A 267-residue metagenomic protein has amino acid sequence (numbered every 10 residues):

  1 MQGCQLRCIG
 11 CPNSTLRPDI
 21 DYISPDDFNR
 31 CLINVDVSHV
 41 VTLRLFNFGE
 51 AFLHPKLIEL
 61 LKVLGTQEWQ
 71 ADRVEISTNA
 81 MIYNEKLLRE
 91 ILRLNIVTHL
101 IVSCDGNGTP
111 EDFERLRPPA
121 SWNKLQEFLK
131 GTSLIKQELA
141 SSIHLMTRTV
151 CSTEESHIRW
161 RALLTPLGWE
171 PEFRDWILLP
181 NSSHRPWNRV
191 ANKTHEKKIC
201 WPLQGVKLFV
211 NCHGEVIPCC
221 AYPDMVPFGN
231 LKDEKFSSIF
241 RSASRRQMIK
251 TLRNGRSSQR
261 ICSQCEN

Functional and structural regions predicted by a protein language model:
M1-L100, E111-R115, P119-N123, E127 (+2 more regions): Conserved alpha-helical substructure of the radical SAM core
R44-F46, E75-N79, I101-D105, M146-V150 (+2 more regions): A cross-family glycoside hydrolase active-site/sugar-binding cleft signature
V74-M81, L129-S156: Conserved strand-turn element in the central/C-terminal portion of the radical SAM core barrel that lines
L87-R89, S152-L167: Catalytic cores of alpha/beta
I96-G108, P171-L178: Non-cysteine beta-strand/loop elements that form the S-adenosyl-L-methionine
E127-L145, A162-H195, E215-V216, A221-N267: C-terminal accessory region of radical SAM enzymes
L203-V206: Short loop/turn microsegments at loop-to-beta-strand junctions
V210-H213: Short, acidic, Ser/Thr-enriched surface-loop or helix-capping motifs
